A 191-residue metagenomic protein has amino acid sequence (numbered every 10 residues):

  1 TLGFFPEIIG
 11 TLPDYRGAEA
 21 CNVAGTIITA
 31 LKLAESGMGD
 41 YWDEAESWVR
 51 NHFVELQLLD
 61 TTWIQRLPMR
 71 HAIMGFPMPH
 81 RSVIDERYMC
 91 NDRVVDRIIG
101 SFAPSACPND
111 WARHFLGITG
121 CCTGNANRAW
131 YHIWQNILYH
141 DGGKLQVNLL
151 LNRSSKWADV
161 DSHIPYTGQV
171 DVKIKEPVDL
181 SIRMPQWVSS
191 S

Functional and structural regions predicted by a protein language model:
T1-S191: Glycan-recognition and catalytic cores of secretory/periplasmic carbohydrate-active enzymes
